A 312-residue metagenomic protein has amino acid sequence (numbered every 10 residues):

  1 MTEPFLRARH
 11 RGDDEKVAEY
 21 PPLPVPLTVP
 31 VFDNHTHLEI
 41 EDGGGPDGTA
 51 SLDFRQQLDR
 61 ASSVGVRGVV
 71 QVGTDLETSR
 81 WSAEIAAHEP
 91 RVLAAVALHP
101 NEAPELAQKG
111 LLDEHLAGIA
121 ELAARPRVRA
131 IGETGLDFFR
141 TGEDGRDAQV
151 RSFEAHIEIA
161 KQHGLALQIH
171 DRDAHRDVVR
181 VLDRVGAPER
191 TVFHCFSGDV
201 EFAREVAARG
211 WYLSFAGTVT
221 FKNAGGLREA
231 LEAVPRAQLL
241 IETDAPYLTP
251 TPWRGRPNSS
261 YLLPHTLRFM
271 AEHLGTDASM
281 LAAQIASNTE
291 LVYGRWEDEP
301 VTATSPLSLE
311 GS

Functional and structural regions predicted by a protein language model:
M1-S312: Mid-domain alpha/beta scaffold segments of enzyme catalytic cores
